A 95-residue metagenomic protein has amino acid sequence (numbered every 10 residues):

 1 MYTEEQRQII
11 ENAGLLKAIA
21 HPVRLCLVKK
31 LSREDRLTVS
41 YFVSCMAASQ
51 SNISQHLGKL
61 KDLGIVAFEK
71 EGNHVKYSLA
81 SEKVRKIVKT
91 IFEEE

Functional and structural regions predicted by a protein language model:
M1-N12, K30-R33, K83-E95: Amphipathic alpha-helical dimerization/coiled-coil segments that flank or bridge DNA-binding/regulatory modules
I10-S49, E71, V75-E82: N-terminal helix-turn-helix DNA-binding core of bacterial DNA-binding proteins
L57-G58: Short, hydrophobic-biased segments on the C-terminal half of alpha helices that form "recognition helices"
G64: Glycine-centered, phosphate/nucleic-acid-interacting loop/turn motifs that mediate DNA/RNA or nucleotide
F68: Short beta-strand "wing" residues that participate in macromolecule-binding interfaces
